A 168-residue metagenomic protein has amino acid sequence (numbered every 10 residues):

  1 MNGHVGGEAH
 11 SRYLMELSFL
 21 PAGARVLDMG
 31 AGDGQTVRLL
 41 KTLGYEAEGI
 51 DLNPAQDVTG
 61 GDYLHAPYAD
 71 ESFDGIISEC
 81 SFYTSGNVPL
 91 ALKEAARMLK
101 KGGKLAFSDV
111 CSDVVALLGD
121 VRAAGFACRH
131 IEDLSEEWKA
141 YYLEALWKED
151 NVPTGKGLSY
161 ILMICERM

Functional and structural regions predicted by a protein language model:
H4-A22: Conserved alpha-helix/loop element of class I SAM-dependent methyltransferases that forms part of the SAM/SAH-binding
L27-H65: Class I SAM-dependent methyltransferase SAM/SAH-binding core
L64-I76: A short acidic, Gly/Pro-enriched loop at the edge of an enzyme's catalytic core that lines a small-molecule cofactor
G75-V88, C111: A short SAM/SAH-binding and catalytic strip from SAM-dependent methyltransferases
P89-K104: A short glycine-rich, Lys/Arg-flanked "PGG" loop and its adjoining helix->strand segment in the class I
V110-V114, D133-E136: Short "lid" loop at the C-terminus of a central beta-strand within the Rossmann-like core of SAM-dependent
S112-G125: Short alpha-helix
E132-M168: Conserved Class I S-adenosyl-L-methionine
